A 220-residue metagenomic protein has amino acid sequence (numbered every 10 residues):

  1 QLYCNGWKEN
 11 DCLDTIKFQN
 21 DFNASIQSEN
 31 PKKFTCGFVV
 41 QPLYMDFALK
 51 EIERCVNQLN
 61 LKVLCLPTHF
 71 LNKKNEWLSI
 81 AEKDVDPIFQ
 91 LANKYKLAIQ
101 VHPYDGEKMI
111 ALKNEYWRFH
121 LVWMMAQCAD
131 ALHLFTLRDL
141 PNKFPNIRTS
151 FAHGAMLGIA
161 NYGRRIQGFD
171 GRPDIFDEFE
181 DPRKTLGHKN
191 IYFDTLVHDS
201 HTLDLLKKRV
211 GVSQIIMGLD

Functional and structural regions predicted by a protein language model:
Q1-T68, K74, K83: Mid-domain alpha/beta scaffold segments of enzyme catalytic cores
V56-I216: Catalytic pocket-lining loop regions of alpha/beta-barrel enzymes, especially the amidohydrolase/enolase/GH5 lineages
D220: Active-site glycine-centered loops adjacent to acidic/histidine catalytic or metal-binding residues that shape
